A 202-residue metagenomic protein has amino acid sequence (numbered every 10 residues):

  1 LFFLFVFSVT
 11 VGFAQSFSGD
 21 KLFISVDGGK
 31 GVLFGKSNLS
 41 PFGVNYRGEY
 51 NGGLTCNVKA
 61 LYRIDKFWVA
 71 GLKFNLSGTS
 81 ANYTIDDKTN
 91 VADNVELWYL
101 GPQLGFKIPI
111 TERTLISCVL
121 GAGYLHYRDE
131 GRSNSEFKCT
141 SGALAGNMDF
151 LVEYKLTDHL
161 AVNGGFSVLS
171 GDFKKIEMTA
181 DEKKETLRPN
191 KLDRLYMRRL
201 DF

Functional and structural regions predicted by a protein language model:
L1-G19: Bacterial Sec-dependent N-terminal signal peptides
A14-K73, D129, R194-D201: Short glycine/proline- and aromatic-enriched beta-strand/turn motifs that initiate or cap beta-hairpins
S16-S18, N45-G52, T89-E96, S135-G142 (+1 more regions): Replace "Gram-negative outer membrane beta-barrel proteins" with "bacterial and organellar outer membrane beta-barrel
V26-V32, L72-L76, C118-Y124, V152 (+1 more regions): Transmembrane beta-barrel strands of outer-membrane/channel proteins
G35-V44, A81-T89, R128-F137, K174-K183: Outer-membrane beta-barrel translocator domains and adjoining extracellular loop/strand segments of Gram-negative
S37, T79, Y83, G146-F202: Predominantly the C-terminal beta-signal and adjacent terminal strand-loop region of outer-membrane beta-barrel
K59-L61, Q103-K107, L151-E153: Transmembrane beta-barrel domains of outer membrane proteins
K66-A70, R113-I116, Y154, D158-V162: Repeated loop/turn-to-beta-strand initiation elements of outer-membrane beta-barrel proteins
